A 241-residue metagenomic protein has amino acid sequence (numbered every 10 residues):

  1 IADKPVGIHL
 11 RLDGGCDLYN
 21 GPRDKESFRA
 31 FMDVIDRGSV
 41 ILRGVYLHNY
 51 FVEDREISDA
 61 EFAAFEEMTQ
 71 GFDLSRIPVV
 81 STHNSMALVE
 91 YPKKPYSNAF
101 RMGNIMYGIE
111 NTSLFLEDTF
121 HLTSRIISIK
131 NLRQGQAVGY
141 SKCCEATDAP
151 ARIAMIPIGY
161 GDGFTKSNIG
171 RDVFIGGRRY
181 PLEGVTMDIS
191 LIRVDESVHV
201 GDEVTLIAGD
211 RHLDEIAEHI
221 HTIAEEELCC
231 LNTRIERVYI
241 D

Functional and structural regions predicted by a protein language model:
A2-G7, L12-R125, I129-R133: Active-site loop/helix belt of alpha/beta enzymes
N131-D241: C-terminal accessory subdomain/extension
